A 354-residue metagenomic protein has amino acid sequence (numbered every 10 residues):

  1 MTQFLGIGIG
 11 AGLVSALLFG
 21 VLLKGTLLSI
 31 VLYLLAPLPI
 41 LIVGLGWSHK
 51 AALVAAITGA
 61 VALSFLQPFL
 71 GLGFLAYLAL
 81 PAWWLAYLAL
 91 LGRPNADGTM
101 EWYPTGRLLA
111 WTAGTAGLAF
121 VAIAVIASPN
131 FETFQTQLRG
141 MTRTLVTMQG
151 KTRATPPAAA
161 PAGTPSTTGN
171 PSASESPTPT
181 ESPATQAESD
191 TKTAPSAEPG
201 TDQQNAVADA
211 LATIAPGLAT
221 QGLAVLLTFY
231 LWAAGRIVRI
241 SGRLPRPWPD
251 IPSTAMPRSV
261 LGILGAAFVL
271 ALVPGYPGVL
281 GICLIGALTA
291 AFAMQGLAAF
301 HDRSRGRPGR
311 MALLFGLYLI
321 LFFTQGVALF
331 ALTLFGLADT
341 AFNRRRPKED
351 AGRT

Functional and structural regions predicted by a protein language model:
M1-W47, A51-V54, P308-L321: Hydrophobic transmembrane alpha-helices
L5-L13, L53-I57, G71-A76, L109 (+3 more regions): Hydrophobic alpha-helical transmembrane segments
S29-L88, F335-F342: Alpha-helical membrane segments and adjacent membrane-interface helices in multi-pass membrane proteins
A76-I126: Short helix-perturbing small/polar motifs within transmembrane alpha-helices
A119-L211: Membrane-interface interhelical loops and short interface/amphipathic helices in multi-pass inner-membrane
P216-S241: Transmembrane alpha-helical segments in integral membrane proteins
G235-Q295: Small-residue-rich helix-loop
G265-A266, P274-T354: Long, positively charged, glycine-interspersed low-complexity recognition regions
